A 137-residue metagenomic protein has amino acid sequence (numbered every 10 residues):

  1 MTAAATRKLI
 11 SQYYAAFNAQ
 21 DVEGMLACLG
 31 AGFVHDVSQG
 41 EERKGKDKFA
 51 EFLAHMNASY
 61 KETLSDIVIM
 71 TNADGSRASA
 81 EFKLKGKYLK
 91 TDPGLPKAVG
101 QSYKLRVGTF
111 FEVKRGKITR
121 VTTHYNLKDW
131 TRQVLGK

Functional and structural regions predicted by a protein language model:
M1-K137: C-terminal and inter-domain tail/linker signature
